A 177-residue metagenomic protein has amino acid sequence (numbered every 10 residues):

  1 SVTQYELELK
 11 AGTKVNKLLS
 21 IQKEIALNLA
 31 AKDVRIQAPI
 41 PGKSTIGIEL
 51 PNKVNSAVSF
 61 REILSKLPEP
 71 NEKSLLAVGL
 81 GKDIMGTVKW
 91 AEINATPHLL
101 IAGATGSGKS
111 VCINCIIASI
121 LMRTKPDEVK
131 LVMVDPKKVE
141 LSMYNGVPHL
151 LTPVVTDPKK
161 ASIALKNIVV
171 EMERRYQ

Functional and structural regions predicted by a protein language model:
S1-N71: Non-catalytic, charged/low-complexity accessory segments that flank nucleotide-binding cores of NTPase families
Q4, I40-T45, E49, L67-Q177: P-loop NTPase catalytic phosphate-binding loop
